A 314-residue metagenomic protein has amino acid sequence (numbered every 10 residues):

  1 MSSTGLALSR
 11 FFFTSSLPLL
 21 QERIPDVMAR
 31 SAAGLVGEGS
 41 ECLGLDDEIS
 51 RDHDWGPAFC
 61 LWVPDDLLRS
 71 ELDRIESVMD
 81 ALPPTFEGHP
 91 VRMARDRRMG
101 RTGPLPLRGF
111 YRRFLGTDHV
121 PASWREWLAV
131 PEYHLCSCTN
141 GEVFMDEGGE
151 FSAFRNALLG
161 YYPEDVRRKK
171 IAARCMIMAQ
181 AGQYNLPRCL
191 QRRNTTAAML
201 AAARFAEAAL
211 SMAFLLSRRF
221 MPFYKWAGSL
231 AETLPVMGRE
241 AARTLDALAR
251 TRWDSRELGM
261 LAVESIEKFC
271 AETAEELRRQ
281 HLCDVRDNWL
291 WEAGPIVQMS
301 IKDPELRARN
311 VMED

Functional and structural regions predicted by a protein language model:
M1-L35: Helical scaffold of the NTase/Pol beta-like nucleotidyltransferase catalytic core
S2, L67-S70, R74, I266: Basic, alpha-helical terminal appendages of large translation-related enzymes
F13, L17, Q21, E76 (+2 more regions): Generic solvent-exposed, charged/amphipathic alpha-helical segments that serve as macromolecular interface scaffolds
L20-I24, M79-F86, A213: A generic secondary-structure signal for well-formed alpha-helical elements
Q21-C60, P64-D66: Active-site nucleotide-donor binding segment shared across nucleotidyl transfer reactions
L43-D47, A58-C60, H89, N194 (+1 more regions): Ligand-binding pocket scaffold of soluble enzyme catalytic domains
R69-Q191: Conserved NTP/Mg2+-binding pocket subregion across the NTase superfamily
H134-R307, V311-M312: Conserved nucleotidyltransferase catalytic core and NTase-mimicking acidic/glycine-rich helix/loop elements in nucleic
